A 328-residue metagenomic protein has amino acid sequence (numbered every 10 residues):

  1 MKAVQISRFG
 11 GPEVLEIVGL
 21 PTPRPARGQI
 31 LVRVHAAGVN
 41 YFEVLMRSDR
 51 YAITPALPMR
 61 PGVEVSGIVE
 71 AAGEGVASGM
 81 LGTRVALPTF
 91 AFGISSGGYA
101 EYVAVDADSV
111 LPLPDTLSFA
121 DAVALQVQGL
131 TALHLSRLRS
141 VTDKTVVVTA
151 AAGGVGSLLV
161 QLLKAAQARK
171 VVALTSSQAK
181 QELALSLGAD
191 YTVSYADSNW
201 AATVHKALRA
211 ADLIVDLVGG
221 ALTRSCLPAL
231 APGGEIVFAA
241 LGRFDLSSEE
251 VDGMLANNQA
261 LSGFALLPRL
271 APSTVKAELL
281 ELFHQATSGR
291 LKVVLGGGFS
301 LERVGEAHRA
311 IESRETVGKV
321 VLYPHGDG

Functional and structural regions predicted by a protein language model:
P21-V39, R50-A91: Glycine-rich beta-strand-centered segment in the early N-terminal region that forms part of a ligand/cofactor-binding
M80, A122-D197: Mid-domain Rossmann-like dinucleotide-binding core that forms the NAD(H)/NADP(H) cofactor-binding site
A86, D212-V215: N-terminal Rossmann-like NAD(P) cofactor-binding module of classical short-chain dehydrogenase/reductase
G93-A107: A structural motif shared across PLP-dependent enzymes of the aminotransferase-like
G98-Y99, T175-L183, L246-V251: Short, glycine/polar-rich helix-capping loops at beta-to-alpha or helix-loop-helix junctions that flank or form
N199-R209: Short amphipathic alpha-helix with an adjacent loop that forms part of the alpha/beta core around
A221-R290, P324-G328: Glycine-rich phosphate-binding loop and adjacent beta-alpha segment of Rossmann(oid) nucleotide-cofactor-binding
R290-G297, G305-G328: C-terminal capping/lid region of NAD(P)-dependent oxidoreductase domains
